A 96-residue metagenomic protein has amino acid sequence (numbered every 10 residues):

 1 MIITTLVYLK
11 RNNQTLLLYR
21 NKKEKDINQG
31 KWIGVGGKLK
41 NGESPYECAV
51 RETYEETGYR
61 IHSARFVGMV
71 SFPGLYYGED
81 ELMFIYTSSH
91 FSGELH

Functional and structural regions predicted by a protein language model:
M1-L17, V35-L39: Conserved N-terminal beta-strand and adjoining loop/helix that marks the start of the Nudix/MutT-like hydrolase domain
K10-R11, K25, T53: Compact recognition or signaling/catalytic modules
L16-L17, E24-I27: Short N-terminal binding/cap micro-motifs at the start of the first secondary-structure element
K23-E24, L75: Short polar/acidic secondary-structure junctions
D26-G30, E79-D80: A conserved beta-turn-beta hairpin within the catalytic core of GNAT-like acetyltransferases that forms part
L39-H62, F72-H96: Unchanged
